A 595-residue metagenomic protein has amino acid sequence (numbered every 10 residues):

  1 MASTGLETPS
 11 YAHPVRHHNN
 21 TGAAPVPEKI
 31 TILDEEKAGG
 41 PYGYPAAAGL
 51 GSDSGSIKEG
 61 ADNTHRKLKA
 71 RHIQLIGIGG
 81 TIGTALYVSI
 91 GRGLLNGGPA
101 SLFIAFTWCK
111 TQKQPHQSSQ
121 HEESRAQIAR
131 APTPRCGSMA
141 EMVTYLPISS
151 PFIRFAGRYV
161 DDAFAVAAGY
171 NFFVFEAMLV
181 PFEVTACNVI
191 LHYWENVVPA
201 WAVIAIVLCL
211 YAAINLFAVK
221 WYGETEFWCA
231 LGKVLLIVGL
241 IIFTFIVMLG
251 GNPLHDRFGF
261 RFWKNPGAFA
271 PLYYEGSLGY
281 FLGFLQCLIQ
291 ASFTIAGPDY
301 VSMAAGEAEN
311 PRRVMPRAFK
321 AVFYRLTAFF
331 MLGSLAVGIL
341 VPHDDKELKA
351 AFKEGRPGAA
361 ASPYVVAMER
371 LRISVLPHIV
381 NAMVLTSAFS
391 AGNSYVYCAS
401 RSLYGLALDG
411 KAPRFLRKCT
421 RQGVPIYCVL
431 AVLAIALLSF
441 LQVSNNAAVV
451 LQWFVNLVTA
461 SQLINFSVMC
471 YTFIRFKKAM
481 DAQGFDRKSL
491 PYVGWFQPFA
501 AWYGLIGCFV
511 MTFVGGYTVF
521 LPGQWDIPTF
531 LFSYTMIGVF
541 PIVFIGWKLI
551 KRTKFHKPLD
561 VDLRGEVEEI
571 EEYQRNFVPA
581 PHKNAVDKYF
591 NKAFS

Functional and structural regions predicted by a protein language model:
M1-F103, S118, R125-P134, T553-S595: Membrane-interface "cap" regions at the ends of multi-pass membrane proteins
P14, T31, N63-T64, E195 (+1 more regions): Helix-loop-helix junctions that connect adjacent transmembrane segments in multi-pass membrane transporters
V88-N196, A200: Extracellular loop-to-transmembrane helix junctions
Q127, I148, N171-V184, Q290 (+3 more regions): Membrane-helix boundary/coupling elements in multi-pass transport proteins
P151-G157, D161, P271-E275, C287 (+3 more regions): TM-loop-TM module centered on a large, flexible mid-protein loop between adjacent transmembrane helices in multi-pass
I153-R158, E183-I204, S302-R312, R317-Y324 (+3 more regions): Helix-loop-helix connectors at the membrane interface of multi-pass transporters/channels
W201-K264, A296, F319-T327, V455-V468 (+3 more regions): Membrane-interface loop-to-helix entry segments
K418-G423, F466-S533, K557-L563: C-terminal membrane-solvent junction of multi-pass transporters and transport-like membrane proteins
